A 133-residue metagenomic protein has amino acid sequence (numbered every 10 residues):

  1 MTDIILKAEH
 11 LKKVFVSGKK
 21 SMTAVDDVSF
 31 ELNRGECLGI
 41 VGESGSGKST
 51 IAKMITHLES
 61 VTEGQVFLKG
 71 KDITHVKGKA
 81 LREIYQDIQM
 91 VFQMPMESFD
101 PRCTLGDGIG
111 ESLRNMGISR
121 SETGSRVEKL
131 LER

Functional and structural regions predicted by a protein language model:
T2-I5, V14-D27, R34, K77-A80 (+1 more regions): A short, flexible loop at the N-terminus of ABC-type nucleotide-binding domains that lies
G35, E59-F67: Conserved post-Walker A/P-loop segment of ABC ATPase nucleotide-binding domains
V41-E43: The feature captures the beta-strand-to-loop junction immediately N-terminal to the Walker
T56: Helix-to-loop junction immediately C-terminal to a conserved catalytic motif
G64-D72, I84, R126: Conserved ABC transporter NBD signature motif
D72, S121-R133: Conserved ABC ATPase "signature" region
M94, C103-R114: Q-loop/switch helix immediately C-terminal to the Walker
